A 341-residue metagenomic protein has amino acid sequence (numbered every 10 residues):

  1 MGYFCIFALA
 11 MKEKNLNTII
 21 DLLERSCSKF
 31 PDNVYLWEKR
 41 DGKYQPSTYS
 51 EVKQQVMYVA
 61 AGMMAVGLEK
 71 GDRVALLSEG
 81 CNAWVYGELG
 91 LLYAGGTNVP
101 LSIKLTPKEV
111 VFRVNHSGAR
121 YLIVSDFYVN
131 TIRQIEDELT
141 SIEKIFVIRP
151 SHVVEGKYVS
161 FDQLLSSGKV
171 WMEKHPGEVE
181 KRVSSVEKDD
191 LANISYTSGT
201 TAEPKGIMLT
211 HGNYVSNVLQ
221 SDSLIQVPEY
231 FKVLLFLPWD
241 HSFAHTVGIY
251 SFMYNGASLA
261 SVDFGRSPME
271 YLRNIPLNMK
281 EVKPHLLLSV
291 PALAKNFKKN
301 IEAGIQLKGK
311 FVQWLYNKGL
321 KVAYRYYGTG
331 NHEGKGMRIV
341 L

Functional and structural regions predicted by a protein language model:
L22, Y93-S167: Structural core segment of the AMP-binding/adenylate-forming
L22-S47, V153, T201: AMP-dependent adenylate-forming
P31-V34, K169-Y196, E203, Q226-K232: Conserved pre-ATP/AMP-binding loop-to-beta segment of ANL
Y35-C81, V85-L89, T106-V111, S160-Q163 (+1 more regions): Conserved AMP-binding/adenylate-forming core of the ANL superfamily
P46-S50, A192-V218: Conserved AMP-binding A3 loop
R73, E79-V99, I103-P107, N115-Y121 (+2 more regions): A short helix-loop-beta submotif of the ANL/AMP-binding
S78-E79, V99-V114, D126-T131, L259-E281: ATP-dependent adenylate-forming carboxylate-activation enzymes
V215-V340: Conserved AMP-binding/adenylation subdomain of ANL enzymes
